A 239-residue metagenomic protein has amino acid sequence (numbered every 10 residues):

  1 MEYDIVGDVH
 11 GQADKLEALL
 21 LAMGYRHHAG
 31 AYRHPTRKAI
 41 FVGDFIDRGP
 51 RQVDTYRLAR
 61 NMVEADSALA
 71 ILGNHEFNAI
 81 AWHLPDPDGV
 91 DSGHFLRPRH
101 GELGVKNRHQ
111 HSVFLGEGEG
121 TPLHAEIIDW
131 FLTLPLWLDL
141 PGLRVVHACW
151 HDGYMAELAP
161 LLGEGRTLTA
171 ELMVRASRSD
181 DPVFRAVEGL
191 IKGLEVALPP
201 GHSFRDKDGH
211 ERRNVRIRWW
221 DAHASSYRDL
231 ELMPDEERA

Functional and structural regions predicted by a protein language model:
M1-D4, G30-A31, G116, T121-L123 (+2 more regions): Sparse, context-dependent recognition of short Cys/His-centered cofactor- or disulfide-binding micro-motifs
M1-L58: N-terminal active-site segment of His-dependent metallophosphoesterases
V6, H10, V42, R48 (+4 more regions): Short glycine-rich loop/turn motifs that provide flexible caps or phosphate-binding loops at active sites
A13, Y32-H34, I40, H75 (+5 more regions): Broad hydrophobic/π-residue packing in well-ordered secondary structure
G49-Q52, Y56, N61-V196: Active-site neighborhood of divalent metal-dependent phosphoester bond hydrolases
R175-A239: Alpha/beta-hydrolase fold catalytic core
